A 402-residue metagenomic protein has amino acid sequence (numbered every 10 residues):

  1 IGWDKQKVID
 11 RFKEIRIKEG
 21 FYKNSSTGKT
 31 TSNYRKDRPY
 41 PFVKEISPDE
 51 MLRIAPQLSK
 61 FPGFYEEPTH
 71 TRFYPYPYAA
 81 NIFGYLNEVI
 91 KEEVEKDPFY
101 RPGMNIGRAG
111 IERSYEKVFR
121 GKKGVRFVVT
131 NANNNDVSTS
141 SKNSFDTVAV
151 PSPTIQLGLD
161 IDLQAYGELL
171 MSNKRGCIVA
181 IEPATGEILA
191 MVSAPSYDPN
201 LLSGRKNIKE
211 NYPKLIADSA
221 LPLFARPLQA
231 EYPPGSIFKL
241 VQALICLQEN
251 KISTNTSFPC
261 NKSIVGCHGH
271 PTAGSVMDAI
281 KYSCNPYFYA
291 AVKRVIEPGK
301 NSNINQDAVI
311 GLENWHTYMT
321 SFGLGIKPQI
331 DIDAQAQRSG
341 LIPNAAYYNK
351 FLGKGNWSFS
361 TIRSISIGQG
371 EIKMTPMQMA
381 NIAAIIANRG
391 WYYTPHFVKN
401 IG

Functional and structural regions predicted by a protein language model:
I1, G167, I181-L189: Short, glycine-anchored, charge-dense loop/turn motifs used at functional sites
I1-V125, V129, R175-C177, P183 (+4 more regions): Membrane-proximal periplasmic segments of bacterial cell-envelope enzymes, especially penicillin-binding proteins
D10, K44, L52-P56, A80-G84 (+17 more regions): Solvent-exposed, polar/charged alpha-helical surfaces in well-ordered, non-transmembrane soluble domains, broadly
P39, D136-C177: Conserved, well-ordered alpha-helix/loop/beta-strand core segments that scaffold catalytic motifs
K91-E93, G167, T375: Short helix/loop capping segments that flank catalytic or ligand/cofactor-binding pockets
N131-T147, P183-G402: Beta-lactam-recognizing serine transpeptidase/beta-lactamase-like catalytic domain environment
